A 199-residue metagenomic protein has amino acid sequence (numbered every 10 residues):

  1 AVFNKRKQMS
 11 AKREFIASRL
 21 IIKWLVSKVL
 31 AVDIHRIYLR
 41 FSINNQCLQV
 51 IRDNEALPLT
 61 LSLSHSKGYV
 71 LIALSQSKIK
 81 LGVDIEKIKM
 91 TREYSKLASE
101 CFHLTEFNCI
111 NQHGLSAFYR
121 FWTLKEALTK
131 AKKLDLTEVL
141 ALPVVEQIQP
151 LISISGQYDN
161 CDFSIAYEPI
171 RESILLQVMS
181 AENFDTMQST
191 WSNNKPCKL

Functional and structural regions predicted by a protein language model:
A1-L199: Core catalytic alpha/beta fold that binds nucleotide/phospho-ligands
